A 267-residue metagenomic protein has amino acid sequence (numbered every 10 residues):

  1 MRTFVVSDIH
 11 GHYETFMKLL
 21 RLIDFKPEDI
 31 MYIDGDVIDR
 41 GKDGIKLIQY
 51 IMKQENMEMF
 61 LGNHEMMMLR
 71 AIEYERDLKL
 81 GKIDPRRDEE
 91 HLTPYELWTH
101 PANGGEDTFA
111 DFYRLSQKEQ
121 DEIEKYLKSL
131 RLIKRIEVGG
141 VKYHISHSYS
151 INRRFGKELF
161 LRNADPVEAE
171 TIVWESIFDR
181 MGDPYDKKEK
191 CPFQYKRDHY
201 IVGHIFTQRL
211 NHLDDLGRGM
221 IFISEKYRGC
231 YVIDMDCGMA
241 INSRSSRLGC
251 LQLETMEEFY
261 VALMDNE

Functional and structural regions predicted by a protein language model:
M1-Y50, Q54: N-terminal active-site segment of His-dependent metallophosphoesterases
V5, M31-I33, M59-F60, H144 (+2 more regions): Residue-level marker for buried hydrophobic side chains located in beta-strands that build the well-ordered beta-sheet
D8, G35-D36, G62-N63, G203-H204 (+1 more regions): Active-site glycine-centered loops adjacent to acidic/histidine catalytic or metal-binding residues that shape
H10-G11, D39, M66, S150 (+2 more regions): Short, glycine/acidic-enriched loop or turn micro-motifs at the edges of active sites
F25-E28, K53-E58, L132, K196-R197 (+1 more regions): Short glycine/proline-enriched coil/turn segments at helix->beta-strand junctions
G44-I48, K53-R135, G140-V141, I172: Active-site neighborhood of divalent metal-dependent phosphoester bond hydrolases
N103-I233, M239-R244: Acidic, His/Gly-enriched loop-helix segments that form or flank divalent-metal centers in metallo-dependent hydrolases
E225-E267: Binuclear metal-dependent phosphoesterase catalytic core
